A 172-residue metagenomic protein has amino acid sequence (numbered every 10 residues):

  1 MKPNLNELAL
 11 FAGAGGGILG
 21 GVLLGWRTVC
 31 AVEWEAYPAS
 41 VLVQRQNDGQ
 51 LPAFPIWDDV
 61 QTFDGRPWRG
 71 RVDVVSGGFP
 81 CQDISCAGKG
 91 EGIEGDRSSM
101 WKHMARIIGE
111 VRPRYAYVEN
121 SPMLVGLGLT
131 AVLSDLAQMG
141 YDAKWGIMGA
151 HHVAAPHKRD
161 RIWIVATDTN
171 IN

Functional and structural regions predicted by a protein language model:
K2, F63-V74, Q82-N172: Class I S-adenosyl-L-methionine
L5-Q61: SAM cofactor-binding core of SAM-dependent methyltransferases, primarily the Rossmann-like beta-alpha-beta module
L8-L10, S76-G77, M123: Structural recognition of the beta-strand scaffold that forms the well-ordered cores of secreted hydrolase catalytic
A14, F79-P80: Active-site glycine-rich loops that stabilize anionic/oxyanionic intermediates across multiple enzyme folds
A31, W57, S76, Y117-V118: Generic enzyme active-site microenvironment
